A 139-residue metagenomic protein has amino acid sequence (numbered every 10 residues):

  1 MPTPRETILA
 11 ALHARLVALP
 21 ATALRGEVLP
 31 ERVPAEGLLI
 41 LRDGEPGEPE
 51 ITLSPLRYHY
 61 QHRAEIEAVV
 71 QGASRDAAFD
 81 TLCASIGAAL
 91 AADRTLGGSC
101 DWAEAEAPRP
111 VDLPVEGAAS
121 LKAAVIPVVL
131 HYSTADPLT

Functional and structural regions predicted by a protein language model:
M1-V33, G44-T139: Charged, amphipathic alpha-helical segments and their flanking helix caps
L41: Paired acidic/hydrophobic, glycine-rich loop segments that form the ligand-binding mouth/hinge of periplasmic-binding
